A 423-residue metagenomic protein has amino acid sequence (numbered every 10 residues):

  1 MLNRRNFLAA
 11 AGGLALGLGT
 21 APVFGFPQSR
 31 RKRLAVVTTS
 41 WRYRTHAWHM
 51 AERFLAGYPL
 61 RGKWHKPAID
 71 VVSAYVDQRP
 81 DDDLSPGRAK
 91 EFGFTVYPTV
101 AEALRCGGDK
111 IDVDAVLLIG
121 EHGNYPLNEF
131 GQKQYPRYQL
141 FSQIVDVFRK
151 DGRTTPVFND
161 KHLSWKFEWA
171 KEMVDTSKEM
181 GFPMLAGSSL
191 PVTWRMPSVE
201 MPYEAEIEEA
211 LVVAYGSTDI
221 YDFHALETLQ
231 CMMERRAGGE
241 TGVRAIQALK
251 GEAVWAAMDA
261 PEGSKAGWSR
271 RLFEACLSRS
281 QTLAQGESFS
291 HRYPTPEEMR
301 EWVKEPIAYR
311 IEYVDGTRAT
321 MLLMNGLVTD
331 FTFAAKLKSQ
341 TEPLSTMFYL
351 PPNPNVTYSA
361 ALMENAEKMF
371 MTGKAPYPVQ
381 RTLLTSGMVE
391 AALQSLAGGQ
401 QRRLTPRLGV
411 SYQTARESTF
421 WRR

Functional and structural regions predicted by a protein language model:
M1-L2: N-terminal secretory signal peptides
N6-G25: N-terminal export signals
G12, F24-T155, W165-E172, K178-E179 (+6 more regions): N-terminal glycine-/serine-/threonine-rich beta1-alpha1-beta2 phosphate-ribose binding loop of Rossmann-like
L34, E121, H162, G187-L190 (+3 more regions): An acidic- and aromatic-residue-enriched active-site/binding cleft used to recognize and process polar
H46-A47, K133-F141, A186-S188, Y221-D222 (+1 more regions): Phosphate/oxyanion-binding active-site loops and adjacent basic polyanion-contact surfaces
S142, G152-M233: A contiguous active-site-proximal alpha/beta segment in oxidoreductase catalytic domains
L211-A214, H224-N353, A360-Q380, V389-A392 (+1 more regions): Contiguous beta-strand/loop segments that form the cofactor/metal-binding neighborhood of enzyme cores
S386-L404: A contiguous, mid-protein "functional segment" used to position or interact with cofactors/ions or partner subunits
